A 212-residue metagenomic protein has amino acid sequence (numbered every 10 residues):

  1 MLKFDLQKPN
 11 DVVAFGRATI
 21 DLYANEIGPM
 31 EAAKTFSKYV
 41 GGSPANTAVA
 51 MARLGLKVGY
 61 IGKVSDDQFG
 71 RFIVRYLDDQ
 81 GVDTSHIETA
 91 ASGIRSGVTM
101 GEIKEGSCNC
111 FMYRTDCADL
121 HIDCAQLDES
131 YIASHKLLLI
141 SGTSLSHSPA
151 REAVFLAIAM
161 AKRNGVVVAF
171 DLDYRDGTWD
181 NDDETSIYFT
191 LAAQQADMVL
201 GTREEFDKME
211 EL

Functional and structural regions predicted by a protein language model:
M1-V13, T84, S107-L212: Ribokinase/PfkB-type carbohydrate-kinase core domain
L2-T84, I122: Glycine-rich phosphate/adenosyl-contacting loop at the front of the ribokinase-like
A32, G70-R71, S96-G97, W179-N181 (+1 more regions): Short Asp/Glu-rich motifs
Y39, Q68-F69, S92, E184-Y188 (+1 more regions): Short acidic-hydrophobic sequence patches enriched in Asp/Glu that either
V49, V98, T190: Active-site phosphate/pyrophosphate- and oxyanion-stabilizing loops and adjacent acidic/basic residues in soluble
K57-I140: Conserved N-terminal subdomain of the carbohydrate kinase-like
